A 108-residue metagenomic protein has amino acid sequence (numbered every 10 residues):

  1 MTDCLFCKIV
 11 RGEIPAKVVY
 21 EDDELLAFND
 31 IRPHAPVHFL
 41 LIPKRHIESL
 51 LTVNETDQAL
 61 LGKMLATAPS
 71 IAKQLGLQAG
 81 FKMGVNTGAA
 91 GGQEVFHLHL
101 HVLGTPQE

Functional and structural regions predicted by a protein language model:
M1-E108: HIT superfamily nucleotide-processing domains
